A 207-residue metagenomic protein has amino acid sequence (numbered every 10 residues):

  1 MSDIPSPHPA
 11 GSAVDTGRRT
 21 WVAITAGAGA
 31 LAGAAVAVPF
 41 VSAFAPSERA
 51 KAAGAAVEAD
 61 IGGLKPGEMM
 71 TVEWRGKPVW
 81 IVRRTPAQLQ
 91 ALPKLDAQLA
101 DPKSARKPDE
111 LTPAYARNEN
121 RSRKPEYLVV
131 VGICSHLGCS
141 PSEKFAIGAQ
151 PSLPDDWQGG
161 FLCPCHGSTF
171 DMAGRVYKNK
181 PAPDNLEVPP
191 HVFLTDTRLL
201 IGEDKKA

Functional and structural regions predicted by a protein language model:
M1-T16: N-terminal secretory signal peptides
S2-D3, T20-S42: N-terminal export signals
V14-R19, R123: Juxtamembrane/transmembrane-helix boundary motifs in multi-pass membrane proteins
A37-V57: Aromatic-capped interface at the extracytoplasmic side of an N-terminal signal-anchor transmembrane helix
A55-P66: Membrane-cytosol interface motif
I61, W74, V82-R83, V131 (+2 more regions): Pocket-edge structural micro-motifs
G67-A116: Extracytoplasmic/periplasmic/luminal assembly and interaction segments in envelope/secretory/respiratory proteins
A97-A207: Rieske [2Fe-2S] iron-sulfur-binding domain
